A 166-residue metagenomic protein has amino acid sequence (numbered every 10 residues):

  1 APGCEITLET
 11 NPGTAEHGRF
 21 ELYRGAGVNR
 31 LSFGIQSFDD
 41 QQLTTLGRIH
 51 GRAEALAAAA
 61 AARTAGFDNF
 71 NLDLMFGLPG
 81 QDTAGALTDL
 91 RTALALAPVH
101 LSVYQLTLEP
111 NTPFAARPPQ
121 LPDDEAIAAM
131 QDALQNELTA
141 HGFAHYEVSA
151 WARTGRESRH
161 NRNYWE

Functional and structural regions predicted by a protein language model:
A1-E166: C-terminal scaffold of the Radical SAM
